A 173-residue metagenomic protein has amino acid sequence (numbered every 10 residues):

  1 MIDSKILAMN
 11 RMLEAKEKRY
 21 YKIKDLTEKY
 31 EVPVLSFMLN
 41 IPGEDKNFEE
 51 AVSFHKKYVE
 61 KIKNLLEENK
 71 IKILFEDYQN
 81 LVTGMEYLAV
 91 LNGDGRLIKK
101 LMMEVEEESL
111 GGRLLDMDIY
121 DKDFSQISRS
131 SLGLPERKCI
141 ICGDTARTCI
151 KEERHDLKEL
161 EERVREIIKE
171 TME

Functional and structural regions predicted by a protein language model:
M1-L65, N69, N80, L97-E173: Long, contiguous binding/interaction regions
F75-T83: Short, charge-patterned binding micro-sites
G84-G93: Short cationic amphipathic helices and targeting signals
